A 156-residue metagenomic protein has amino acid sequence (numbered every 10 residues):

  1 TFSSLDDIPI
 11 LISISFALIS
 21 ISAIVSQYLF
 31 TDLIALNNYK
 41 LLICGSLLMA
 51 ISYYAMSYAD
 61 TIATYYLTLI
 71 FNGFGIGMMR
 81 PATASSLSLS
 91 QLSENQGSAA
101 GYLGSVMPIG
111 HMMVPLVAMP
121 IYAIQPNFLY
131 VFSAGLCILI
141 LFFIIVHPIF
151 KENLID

Functional and structural regions predicted by a protein language model:
F2-S20: Loop-to-transmembrane helix entry
A17, I21, I70, G101-I109: Transmembrane alpha-helical cores of Major Facilitator Superfamily
V25-N38, Y122: Helix-to-loop junctions at the C-terminal end of transmembrane segments in multipass secondary transporters
K40-A55: Structural signature of the two symmetry-related core transmembrane helices
A63-L69: Short hydrophobic/alpha-helical segments at membrane-entry points of transmembrane helices in Major Facilitator
M78-L92: Intracellular juxtamembrane helix-capping segments at the cytosolic ends of symmetry-related transmembrane helices
N95-A123: A late C-terminal transmembrane helix in Major Facilitator Superfamily
L129-V146: Symmetry-related core transmembrane helices of the 12-TM Major Facilitator Superfamily/SLC fold
